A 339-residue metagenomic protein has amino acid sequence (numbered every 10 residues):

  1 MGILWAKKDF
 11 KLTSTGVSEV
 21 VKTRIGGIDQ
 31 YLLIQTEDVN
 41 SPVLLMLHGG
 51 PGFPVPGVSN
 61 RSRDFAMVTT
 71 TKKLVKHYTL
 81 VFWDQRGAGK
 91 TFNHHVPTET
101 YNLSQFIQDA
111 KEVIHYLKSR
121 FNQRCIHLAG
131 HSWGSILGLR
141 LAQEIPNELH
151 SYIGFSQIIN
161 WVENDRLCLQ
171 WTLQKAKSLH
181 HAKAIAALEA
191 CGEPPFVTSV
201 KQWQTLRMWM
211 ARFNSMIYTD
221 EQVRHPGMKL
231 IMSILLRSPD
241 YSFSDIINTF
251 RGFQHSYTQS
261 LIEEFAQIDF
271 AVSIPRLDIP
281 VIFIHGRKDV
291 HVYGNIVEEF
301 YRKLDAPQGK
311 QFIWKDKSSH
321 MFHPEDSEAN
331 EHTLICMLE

Functional and structural regions predicted by a protein language model:
M67-F92: Conserved alpha/beta-hydrolase
Q105-C125: Conserved acidic catalytic loop of the alpha/beta-hydrolase fold
I136-G138, N147-F196: A catalytic-pocket lid/entrance helix-loop region that shapes and gates access to the active site across common
L167, L179-V272, I279: Alpha/beta-hydrolase
L277, F283-H285, D289: Short beta-strand/loop motif that positions the catalytic acidic residue of the alpha/beta-hydrolase fold
K288-V292, H320: Acidic catalytic loop of the alpha/beta-hydrolase fold
D305-M321: Catalytic histidine neighborhood in serine/cysteine hydrolases with alpha/beta-hydrolase-type architecture
S318-S327, E331: Catalytic histidine-centered segment of alpha/beta-hydrolase-like enzymes
